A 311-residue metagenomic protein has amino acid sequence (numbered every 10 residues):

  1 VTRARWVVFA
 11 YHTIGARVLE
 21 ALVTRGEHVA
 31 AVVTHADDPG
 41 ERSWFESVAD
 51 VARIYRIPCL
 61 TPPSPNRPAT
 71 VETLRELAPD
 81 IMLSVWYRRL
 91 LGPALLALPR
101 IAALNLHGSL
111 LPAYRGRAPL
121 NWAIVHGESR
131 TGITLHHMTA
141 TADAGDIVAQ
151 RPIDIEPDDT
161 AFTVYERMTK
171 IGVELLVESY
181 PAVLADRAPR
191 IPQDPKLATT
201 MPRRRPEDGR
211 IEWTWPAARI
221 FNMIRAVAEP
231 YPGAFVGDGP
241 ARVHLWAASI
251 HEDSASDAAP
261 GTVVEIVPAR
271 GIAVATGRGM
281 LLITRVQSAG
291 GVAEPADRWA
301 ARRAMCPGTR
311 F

Functional and structural regions predicted by a protein language model:
V1-S43: N-terminal Rossmann-like dinucleotide-binding module
A4, I81-T200: Donor/substrate-binding cores of folate-linked one-carbon enzymes
R5-V7, H28-H35, Y55-L77, M82-S84 (+1 more regions): Internal alpha/beta domain cores that form substrate/cofactor-binding pockets in large enzymes and binding proteins
A10, V32, A52, M82 (+7 more regions): A residue-level signal for conserved active-site and pocket-lining positions in enzyme catalytic cores
A16, F45, R67-V71, R89 (+1 more regions): Structural motif corresponding to alpha-helix initiation and N-cap regions
L22, V51-R56, L74, E128: A generic structural signal for well-ordered alpha-helical segments
S43-A49: Charged helix-capping and loop-helix junction motifs
P195-F311: Internal anion-binding site segments
